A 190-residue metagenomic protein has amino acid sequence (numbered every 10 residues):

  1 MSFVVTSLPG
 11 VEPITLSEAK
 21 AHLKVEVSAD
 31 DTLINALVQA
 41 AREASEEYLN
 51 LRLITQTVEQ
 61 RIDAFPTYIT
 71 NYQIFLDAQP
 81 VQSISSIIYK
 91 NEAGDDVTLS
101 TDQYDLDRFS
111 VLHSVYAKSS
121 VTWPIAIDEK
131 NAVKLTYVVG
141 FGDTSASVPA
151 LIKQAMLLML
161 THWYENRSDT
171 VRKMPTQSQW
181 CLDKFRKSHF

Functional and structural regions predicted by a protein language model:
M1-F190: Divalent metal-cofactor coordination and adjacent catalytic microenvironments
